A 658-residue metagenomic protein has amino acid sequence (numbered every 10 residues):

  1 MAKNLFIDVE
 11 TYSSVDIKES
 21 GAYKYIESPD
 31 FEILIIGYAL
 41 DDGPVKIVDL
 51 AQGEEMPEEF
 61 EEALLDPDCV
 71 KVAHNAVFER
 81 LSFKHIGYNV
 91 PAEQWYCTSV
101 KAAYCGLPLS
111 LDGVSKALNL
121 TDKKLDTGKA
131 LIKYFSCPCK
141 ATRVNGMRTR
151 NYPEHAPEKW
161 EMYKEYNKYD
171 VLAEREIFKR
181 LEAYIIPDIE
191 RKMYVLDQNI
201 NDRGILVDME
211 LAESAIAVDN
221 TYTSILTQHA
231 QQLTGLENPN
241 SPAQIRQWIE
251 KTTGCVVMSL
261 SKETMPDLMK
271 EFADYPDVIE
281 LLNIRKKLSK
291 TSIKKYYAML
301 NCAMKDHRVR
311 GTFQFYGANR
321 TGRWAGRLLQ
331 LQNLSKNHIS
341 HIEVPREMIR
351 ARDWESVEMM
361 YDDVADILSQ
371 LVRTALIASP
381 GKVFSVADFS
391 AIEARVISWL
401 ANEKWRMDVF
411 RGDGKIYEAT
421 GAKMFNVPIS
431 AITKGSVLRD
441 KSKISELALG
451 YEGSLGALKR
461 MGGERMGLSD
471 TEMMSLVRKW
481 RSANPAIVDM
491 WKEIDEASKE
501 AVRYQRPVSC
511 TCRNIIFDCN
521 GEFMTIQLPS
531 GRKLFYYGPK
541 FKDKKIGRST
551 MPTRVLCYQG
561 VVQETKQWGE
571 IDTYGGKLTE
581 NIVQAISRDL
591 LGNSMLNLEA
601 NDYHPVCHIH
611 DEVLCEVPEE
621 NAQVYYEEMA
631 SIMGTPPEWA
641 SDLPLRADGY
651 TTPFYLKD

Functional and structural regions predicted by a protein language model:
M1-K3, E62-L65, L368-V383, L596-A600: A short acidic-Thr-Gly-centered motif at the start of a beta-strand
A2-E10, V15, I35-G37, A117 (+6 more regions): Conserved "right-hand" nucleotidyltransferase catalytic core of DNA-directed polymerases
F6-I7, H74, Q94-C97, L376-I392: Conserved catalytic palm subdomain of right-hand nucleotidyl-transferase polymerases, strongest for RNA-directed enzymes
S13, V77-Y88, C105, R246-K251 (+1 more regions): Short active-site loop/helix that positions an aromatic residue
F31-Y38, D42-F178, E182, S340-H341 (+3 more regions): Active-site-proximal helix-loop-helix substrate-binding element of RNase H-like nuclease domains
L181-M193, L590-V613: Active-site palm subdomain of RNA-directed nucleic acid polymerases
C255-V256, N426-N601, P644, D648-D658: Conserved catalytic core of nucleic-acid polymerases
N597-D648: C-terminal structured "cap/appendage" subdomains that terminate the fold
